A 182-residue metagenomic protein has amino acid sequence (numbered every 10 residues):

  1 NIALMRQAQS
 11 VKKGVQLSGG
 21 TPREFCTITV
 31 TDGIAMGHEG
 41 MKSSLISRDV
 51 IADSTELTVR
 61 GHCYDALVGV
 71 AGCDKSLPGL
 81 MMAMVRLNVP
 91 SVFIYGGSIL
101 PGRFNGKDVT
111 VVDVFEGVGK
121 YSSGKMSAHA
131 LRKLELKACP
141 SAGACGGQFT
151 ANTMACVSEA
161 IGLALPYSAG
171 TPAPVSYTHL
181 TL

Functional and structural regions predicted by a protein language model:
L4-G20: Carboxylate/His-rich catalytic cores and anion/metal-binding grooves
T21-G69: Glycine-rich oxoanion-binding loops at beta->alpha junctions
F25, P78-P140: Glycine/threonine-rich beta-strand-loop-alpha-helix active-site module that forms ligand/phosphate-binding
T27-V30, G72-K75, Y95-L100, A169-T171: Short, ordered loop/turn segments at secondary-structure junctions
D53, C73-M81, P101-R103, T150-M154: Short glycine/serine/threonine-rich phosphate/pyrophosphate-binding segments that cradle anionic phosphate groups
V59-L80, V92-Y95: A short, small-residue-rich loop immediately preceding and capping a beta-strand
L165-Y177: Terminal amphipathic helices with adjacent charged low-complexity linkers/tails
T178-L182: Conserved small/polar residues in nucleotide/adenosyl-binding loops
